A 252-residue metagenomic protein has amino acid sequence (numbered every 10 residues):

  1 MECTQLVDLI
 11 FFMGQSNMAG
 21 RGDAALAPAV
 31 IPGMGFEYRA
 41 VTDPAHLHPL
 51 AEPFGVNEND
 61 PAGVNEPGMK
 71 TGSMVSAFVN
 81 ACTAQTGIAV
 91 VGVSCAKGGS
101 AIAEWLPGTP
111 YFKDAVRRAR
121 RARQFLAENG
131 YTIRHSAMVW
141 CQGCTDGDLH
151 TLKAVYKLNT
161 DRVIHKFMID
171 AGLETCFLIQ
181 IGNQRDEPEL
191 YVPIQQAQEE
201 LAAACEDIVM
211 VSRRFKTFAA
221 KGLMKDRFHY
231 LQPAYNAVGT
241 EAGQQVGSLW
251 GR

Functional and structural regions predicted by a protein language model:
M1-R252: Cell-envelope and extracellular/periplasmic
